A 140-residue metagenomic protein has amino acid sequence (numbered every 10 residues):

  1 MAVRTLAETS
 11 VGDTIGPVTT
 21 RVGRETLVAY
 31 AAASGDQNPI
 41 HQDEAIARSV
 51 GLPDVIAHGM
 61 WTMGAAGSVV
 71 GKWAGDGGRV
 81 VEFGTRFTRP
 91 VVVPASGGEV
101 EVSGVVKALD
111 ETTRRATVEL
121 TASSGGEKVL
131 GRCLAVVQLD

Functional and structural regions predicted by a protein language model:
M1, T9, S34, H41-Q42 (+5 more regions): A short linear-motif detector with a strong N-terminal bias
M1-A57: Catalytic strand-loop segment that frames the active site of acyl-thioester-processing enzymes
M1-D13, P94-G97, E101-D140: HotDog/MaoC-like acyl-thioester-processing domains
T19, G84, R132-V136: Well-ordered beta-strand positions in beta-sheet-rich domains
T20, P90, E111: Residues that form or immediately flank small-molecule/cofactor binding pockets and catalytic motifs
V22, F87, V137-L139: Hydrophobic residues in beta-strands and at strand termini
R24-E25, A47, M63, G71 (+1 more regions): Generic secondary-structure boundary signal with a strong preference for alpha-helix termini
V50-P53, T62-S103: Hydrophobic beta-strand-centered segment that forms part of the acyl-chain substrate-binding groove
